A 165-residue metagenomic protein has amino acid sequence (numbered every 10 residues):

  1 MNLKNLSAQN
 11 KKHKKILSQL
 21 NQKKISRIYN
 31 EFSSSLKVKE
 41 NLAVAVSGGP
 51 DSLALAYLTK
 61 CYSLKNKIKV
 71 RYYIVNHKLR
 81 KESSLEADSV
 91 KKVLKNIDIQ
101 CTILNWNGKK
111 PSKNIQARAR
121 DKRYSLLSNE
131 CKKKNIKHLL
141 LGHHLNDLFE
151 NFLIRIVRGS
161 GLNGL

Functional and structural regions predicted by a protein language model:
N2-L165: Core alpha/beta nucleotide-donor-binding catalytic domains of modification enzymes
